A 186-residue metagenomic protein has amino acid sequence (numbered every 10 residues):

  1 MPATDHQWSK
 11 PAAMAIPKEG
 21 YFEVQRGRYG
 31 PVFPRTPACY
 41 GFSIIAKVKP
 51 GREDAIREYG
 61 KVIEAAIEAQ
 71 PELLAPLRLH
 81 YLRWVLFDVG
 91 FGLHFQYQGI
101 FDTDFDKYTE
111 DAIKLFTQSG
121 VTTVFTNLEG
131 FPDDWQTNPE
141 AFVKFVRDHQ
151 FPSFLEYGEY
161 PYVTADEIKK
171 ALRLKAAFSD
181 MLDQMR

Functional and structural regions predicted by a protein language model:
P2-H94, I100-L115, F131-R186: Short S/T/G/P-rich N-terminal loop/turn motif that feeds into the first structured element of a domain
Q118-D133: Conserved short beta-strand edge segments in small beta-sheet-based binding/regulatory domains
